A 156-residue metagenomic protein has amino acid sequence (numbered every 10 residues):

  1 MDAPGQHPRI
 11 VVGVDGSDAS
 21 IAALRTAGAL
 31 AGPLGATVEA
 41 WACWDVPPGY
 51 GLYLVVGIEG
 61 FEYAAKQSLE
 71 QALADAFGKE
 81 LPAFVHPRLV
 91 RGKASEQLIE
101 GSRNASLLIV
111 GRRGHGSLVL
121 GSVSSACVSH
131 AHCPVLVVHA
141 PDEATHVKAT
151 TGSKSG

Functional and structural regions predicted by a protein language model:
M1-Q6, A19, T26, F77-L108 (+1 more regions): Structural beta-alpha unit
D2-V56, A140-P141, S155-G156: Small/aliphatic-rich secondary-structure junction motif
D15, L73, R113: Short glycine-/small-residue-rich Rossmann-like dinucleotide-binding loops
E39-W41, H86-V90, L136-V138: General small-molecule cofactor/ligand-binding pocket signal
G57-S68: A short acidic, glycine-rich active-site loop that binds or catalyzes chemistry on phosphate/adenosine moieties
A74, E96, S125: Active-site phosphate/pyrophosphate- and oxyanion-stabilizing loops and adjacent acidic/basic residues in soluble
L107-H130, A140, A144-V147: Glycine-rich, Arg-bearing micro-motifs that act as flexible, cationic patches
